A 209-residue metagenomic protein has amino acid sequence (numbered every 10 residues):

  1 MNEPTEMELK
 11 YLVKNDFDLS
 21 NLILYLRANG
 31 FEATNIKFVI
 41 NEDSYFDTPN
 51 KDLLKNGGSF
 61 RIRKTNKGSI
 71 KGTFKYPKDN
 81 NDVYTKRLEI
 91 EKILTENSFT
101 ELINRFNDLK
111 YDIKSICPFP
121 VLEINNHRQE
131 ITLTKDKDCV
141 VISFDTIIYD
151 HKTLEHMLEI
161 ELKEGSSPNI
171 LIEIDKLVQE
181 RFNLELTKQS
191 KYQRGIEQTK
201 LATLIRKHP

Functional and structural regions predicted by a protein language model:
M1-P209: Phosphate-end processing signature that detects enzymes handling 5′-triphosphorylated RNA and polyphosphate
